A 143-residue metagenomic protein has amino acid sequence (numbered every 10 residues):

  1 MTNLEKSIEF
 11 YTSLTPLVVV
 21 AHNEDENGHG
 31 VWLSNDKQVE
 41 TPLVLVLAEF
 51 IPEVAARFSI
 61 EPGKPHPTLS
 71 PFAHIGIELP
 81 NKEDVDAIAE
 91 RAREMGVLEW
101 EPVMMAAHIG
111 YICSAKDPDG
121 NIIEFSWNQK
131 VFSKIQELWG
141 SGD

Functional and structural regions predicted by a protein language model:
M1-F50: Core segments of cupin and vicinal oxygen chelate
M1-I8, E26, F72-I77, N128-D143: N-terminal beta-strand motif that seeds the catalytic metal site of vicinal oxygen chelate
M1-N3, V31-S34, F58-R91, Y111-K116: Vicinal oxygen chelate
Q38-L45, A55, D119-I122: Short, charged/polar, Gly/Pro-enriched secondary-structure boundary elements
V44, A56-I60, I135-L138: Short, charged, solvent-exposed linker or helix-capping segments at domain edges/interfaces that act as flexible hinges
A48-A55, N128-K130: Acetyl-CoA-dependent GNAT
A89-D143: Vicinal oxygen chelate
